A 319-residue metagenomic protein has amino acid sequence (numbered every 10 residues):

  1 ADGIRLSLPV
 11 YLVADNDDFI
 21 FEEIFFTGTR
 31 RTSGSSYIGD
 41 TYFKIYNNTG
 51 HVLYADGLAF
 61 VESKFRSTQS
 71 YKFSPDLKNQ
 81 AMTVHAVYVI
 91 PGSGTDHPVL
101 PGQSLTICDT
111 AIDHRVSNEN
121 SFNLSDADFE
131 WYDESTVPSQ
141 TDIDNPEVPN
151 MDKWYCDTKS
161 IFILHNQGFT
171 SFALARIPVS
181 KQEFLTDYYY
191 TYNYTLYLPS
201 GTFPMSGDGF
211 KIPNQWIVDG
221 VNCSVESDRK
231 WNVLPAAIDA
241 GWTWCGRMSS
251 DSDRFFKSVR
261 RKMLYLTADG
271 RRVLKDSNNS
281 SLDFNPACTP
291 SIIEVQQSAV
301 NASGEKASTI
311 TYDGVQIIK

Functional and structural regions predicted by a protein language model:
D2-Y42, Y46-L53, G57-V61, F65-L100 (+1 more regions): Intrinsically disordered, low-complexity linkers and terminal tails enriched in Ser/Thr/Pro/Gly with interspersed basic
